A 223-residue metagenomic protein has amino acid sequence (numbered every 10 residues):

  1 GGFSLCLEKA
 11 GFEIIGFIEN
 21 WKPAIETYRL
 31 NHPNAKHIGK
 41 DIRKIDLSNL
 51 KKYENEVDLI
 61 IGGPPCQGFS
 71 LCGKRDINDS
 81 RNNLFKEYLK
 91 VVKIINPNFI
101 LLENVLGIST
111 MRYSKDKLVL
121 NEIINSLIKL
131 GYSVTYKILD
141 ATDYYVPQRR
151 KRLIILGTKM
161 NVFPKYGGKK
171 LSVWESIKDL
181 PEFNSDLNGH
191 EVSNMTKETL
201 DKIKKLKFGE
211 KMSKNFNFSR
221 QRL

Functional and structural regions predicted by a protein language model:
G1-F99, L106-T110, K115-L118: Core alpha/beta nucleotide-donor-binding catalytic domains of modification enzymes
G2-F12, S126, R152-L223: S-adenosyl-L-methionine-dependent DNA methyltransferase catalytic core
R29, G131, P147, K169-W174: A generic structural signal for short, solvent-exposed coil/turn residues that cap or connect secondary-structure
I38, P65, S80, T135 (+2 more regions): Glycine-rich, flexible loop/turn motifs
D41, K117-E122, D140, S172-K178: Secondary-structure junction/capping motif
K44-L47, L71-G73, D79, G107-T110 (+6 more regions): Generic structural "secondary-structure junction" signal
N83-R149, I154-T158: Conserved Class I SAM-dependent methyltransferase catalytic core
